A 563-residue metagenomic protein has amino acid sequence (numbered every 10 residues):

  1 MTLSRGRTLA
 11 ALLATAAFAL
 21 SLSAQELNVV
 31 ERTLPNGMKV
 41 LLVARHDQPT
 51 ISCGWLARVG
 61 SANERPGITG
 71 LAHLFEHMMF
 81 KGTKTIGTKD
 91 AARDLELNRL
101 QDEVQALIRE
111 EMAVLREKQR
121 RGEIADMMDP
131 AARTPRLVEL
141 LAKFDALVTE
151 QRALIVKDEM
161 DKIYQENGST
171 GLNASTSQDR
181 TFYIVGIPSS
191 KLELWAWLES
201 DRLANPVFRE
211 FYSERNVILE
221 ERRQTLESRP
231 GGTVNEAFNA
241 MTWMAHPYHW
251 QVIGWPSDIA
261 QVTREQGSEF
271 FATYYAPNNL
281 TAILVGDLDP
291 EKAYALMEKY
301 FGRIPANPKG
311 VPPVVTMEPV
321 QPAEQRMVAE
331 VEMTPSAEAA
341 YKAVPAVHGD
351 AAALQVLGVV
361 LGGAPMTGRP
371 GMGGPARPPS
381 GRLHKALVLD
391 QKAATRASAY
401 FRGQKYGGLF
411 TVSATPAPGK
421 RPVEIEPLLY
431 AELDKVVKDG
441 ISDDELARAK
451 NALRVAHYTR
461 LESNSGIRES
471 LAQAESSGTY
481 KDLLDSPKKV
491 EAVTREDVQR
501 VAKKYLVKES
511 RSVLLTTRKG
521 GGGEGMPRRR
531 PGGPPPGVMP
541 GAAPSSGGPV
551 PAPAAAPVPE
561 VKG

Functional and structural regions predicted by a protein language model:
M1-L13: Bacterial N-terminal signal peptides that target proteins for export
S23-N63, T88-S190, Y212, Q224-N279 (+7 more regions): Non-catalytic beta-strand/loop surface segments
T69-K81: Active-site recognition of the HExxH zinc-binding catalytic motif
D201-F208, Y300-P308, Q391, Y430-I441: A common structural junction motif
